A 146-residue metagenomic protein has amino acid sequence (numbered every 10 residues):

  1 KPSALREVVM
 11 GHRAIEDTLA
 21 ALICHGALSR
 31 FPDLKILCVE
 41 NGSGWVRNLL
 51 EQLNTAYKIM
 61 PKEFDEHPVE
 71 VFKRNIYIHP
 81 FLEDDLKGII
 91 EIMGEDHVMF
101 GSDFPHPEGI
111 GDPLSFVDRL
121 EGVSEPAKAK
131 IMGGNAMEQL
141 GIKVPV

Functional and structural regions predicted by a protein language model:
K1-E70, D85-D96: Histidine/acidic residue-rich metal-binding segments in metalloenzymes
R13-I15, N75-H79: Short, flexible loop segments at the rims of nucleotide/cofactor-binding pockets, characterized by
H25-G26, L34, G44-W45, Y77 (+2 more regions): Mid-to-C-terminal alpha-helical segments outside catalytic/metal-binding sites
